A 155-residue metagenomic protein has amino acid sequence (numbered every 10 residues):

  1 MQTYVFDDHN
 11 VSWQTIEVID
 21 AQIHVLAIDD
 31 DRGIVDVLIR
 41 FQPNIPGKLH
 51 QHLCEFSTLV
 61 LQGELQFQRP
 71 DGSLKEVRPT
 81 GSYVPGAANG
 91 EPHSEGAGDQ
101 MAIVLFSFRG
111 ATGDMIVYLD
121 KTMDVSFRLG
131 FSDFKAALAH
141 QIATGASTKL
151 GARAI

Functional and structural regions predicted by a protein language model:
M1-G33, L119-I155: A short, N-terminal "cap"/entry segment at the start of jelly-roll beta-barrel domains of the cupin/DSBH fold
I23-V25, D36-L38, S57, Y83-P85 (+1 more regions): Conserved hydrophobic/aromatic beta-strand scaffold that supports enzyme active sites
V25, G33-Q51, A87-G90: Conserved short histidine dyad/triad with adjacent acidic residue
D30-D31, D71-E91: Short acidic-glycine-tyrosine-enriched beta hairpin
V37-I39, G47-H52, R69-P70, K75-E76 (+1 more regions): Short histidine-centered beta-strand/loop micro-motifs that create catalytic or ligand/metal-coordination sites
P43, H52-D71: Glycine- and acidic-residue-biased ligand/ion/polar-headgroup-sensing regions
V84-P85, D99-I116: A short hydrophobic beta-strand segment most commonly corresponding to one strand of the jelly-roll/cupin
E91-E95, L105: Aromatic- and Lys/Arg-enriched surface recognition patch
